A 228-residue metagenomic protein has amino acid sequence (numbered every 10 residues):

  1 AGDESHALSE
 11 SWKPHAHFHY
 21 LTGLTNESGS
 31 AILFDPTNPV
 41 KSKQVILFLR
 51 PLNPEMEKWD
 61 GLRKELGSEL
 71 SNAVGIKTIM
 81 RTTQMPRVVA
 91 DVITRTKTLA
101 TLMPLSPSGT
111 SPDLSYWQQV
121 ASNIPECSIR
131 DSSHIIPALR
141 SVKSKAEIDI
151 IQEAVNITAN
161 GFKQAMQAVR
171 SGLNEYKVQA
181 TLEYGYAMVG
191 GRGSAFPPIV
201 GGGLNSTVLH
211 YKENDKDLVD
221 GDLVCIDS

Functional and structural regions predicted by a protein language model:
A1-N160: A composition/biophysics-driven feature that prefers long, compositionally simple stretches
A7-W12, S133, L173-S228: Short catalytic-site patches enriched in acidic/histidine residues that coordinate or position cofactors/metals
T37, N156, K163, A187 (+1 more regions): Residue-level marker of positions within ordered structural domains that often coincide with functionally constrained
L62-L66, A146-I148, E153, A168 (+3 more regions): General N-terminal targeting signals
T83-R87, I150-I151, Q164-V169, L182 (+2 more regions): Structured catalytic/translocation cores of nucleotide/phosphate-coupled proteins
I93, V142, V169-R170, L218: Hydrophobic beta-strand core residues of beta-sandwich domains
L139, A146, N160-T181, G185: A charged, amphipathic alpha-helical module
